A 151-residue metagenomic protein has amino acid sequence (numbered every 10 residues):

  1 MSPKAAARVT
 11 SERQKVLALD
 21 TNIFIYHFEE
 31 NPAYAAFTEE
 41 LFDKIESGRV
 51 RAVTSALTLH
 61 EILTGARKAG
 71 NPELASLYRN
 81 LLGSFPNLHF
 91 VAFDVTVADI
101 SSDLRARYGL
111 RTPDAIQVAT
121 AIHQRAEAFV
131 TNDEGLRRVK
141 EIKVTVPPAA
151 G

Functional and structural regions predicted by a protein language model:
M1-T54, R67-S76, N80, E134 (+1 more regions): Short, well-structured N-terminal submotif of metal-dependent ribonuclease cores
S2-A6, E12, E39, L88-E134: Active-site neighborhoods of divalent-metal-dependent phosphate/nucleic-acid chemistry enzymes
F24-I25, L59, A98: A short, flexible beta-alpha/helix-coil linker loop
F28-E30, I122, E141: Short, function-defining helix-loop hinge/capping sites that tune catalysis or transport
S47-R49, S84-F85, R125, V139: Structured helix-beta-strand junction loops
G65, L74, Y78-I100, A106-R107 (+2 more regions): Short acidic, glycine/proline-enriched helix-loop-strand junctions
